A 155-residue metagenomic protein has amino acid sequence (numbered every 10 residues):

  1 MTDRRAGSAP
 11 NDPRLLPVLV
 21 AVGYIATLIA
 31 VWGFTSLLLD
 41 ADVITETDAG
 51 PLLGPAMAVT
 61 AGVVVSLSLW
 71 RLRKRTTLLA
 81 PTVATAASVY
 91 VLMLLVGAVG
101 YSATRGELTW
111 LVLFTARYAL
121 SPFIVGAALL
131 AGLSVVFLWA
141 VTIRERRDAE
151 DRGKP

Functional and structural regions predicted by a protein language model:
T2-L16, V43, G62-A87, S102-G106 (+1 more regions): Cytoplasmic membrane-interface segments at the C-terminal ends of transmembrane helices
A9-A21, D48-L52, K74-V83, T115-I124: Hydrophobic, aromatic-rich alpha-helical transmembrane segments and their membrane-interface anchor motifs
P17-V31, S134: Alpha-helical transmembrane segments
V20-G23, A80-V96: Transmembrane alpha-helical segments of multi-pass membrane proteins
A26, Y90-V91, L129-L133: Core hydrophobic alpha-helical transmembrane segments of single-pass membrane proteins
I29-M57, V96-G126: Membrane interfacial helix motifs at helix-loop boundaries and amphipathic/re-entrant anchors
V31, G62-S66, M93-V96: Alpha-helical transmembrane segments of polytopic integral membrane proteins, especially the permease/helical cores
P51-S66, V89: Core segments of alpha-helical transmembrane spans in multipass integral membrane proteins
